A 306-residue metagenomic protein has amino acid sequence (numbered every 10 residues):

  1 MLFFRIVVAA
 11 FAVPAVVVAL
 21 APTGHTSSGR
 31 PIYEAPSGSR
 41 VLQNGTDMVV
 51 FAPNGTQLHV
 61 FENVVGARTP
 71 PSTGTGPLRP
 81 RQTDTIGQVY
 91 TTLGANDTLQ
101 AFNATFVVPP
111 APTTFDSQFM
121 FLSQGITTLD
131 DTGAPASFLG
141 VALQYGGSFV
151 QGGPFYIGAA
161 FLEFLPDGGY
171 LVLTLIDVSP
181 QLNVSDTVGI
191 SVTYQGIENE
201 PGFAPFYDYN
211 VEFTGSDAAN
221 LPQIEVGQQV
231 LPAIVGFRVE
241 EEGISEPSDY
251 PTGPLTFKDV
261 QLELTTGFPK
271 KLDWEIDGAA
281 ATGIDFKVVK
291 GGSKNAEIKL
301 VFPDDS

Functional and structural regions predicted by a protein language model:
M1-P22: Fungal secretory targeting signals
L20-S306: Exposed, interaction-prone regions of secreted/extracellular proteins
